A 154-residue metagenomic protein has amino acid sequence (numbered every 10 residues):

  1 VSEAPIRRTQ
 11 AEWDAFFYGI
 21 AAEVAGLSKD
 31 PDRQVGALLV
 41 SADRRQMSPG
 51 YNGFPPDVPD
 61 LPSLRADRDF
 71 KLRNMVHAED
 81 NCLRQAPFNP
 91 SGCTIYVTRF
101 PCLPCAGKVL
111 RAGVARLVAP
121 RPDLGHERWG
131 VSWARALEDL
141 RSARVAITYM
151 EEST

Functional and structural regions predicted by a protein language model:
V1-T154: Zinc-dependent deaminase catalytic domain
